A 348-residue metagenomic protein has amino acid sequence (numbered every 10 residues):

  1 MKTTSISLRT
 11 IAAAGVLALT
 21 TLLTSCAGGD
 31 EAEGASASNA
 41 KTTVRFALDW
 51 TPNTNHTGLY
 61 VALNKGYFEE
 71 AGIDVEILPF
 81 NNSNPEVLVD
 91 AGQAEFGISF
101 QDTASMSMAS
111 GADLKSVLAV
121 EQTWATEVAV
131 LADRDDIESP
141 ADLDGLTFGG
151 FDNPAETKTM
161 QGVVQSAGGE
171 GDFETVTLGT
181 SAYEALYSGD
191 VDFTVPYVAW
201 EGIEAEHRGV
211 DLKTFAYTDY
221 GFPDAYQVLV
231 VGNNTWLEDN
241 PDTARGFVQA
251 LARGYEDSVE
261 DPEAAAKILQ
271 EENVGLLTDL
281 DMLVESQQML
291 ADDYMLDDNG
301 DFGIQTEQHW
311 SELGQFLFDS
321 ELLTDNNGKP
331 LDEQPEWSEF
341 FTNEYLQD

Functional and structural regions predicted by a protein language model:
M1-A13: Bacterial N-terminal signal peptides that target proteins for export
T21-S25: C-terminal motif of bacterial Sec signal peptides marking the signal peptidase cleavage site
A27-D30: Bacterial signal peptide processing site
E33-L178, Y183-S188, D192-P196: Short, glycine-/small- and polar/acidic-enriched structural segments that line small-molecule recognition paths
T57, Q122-V128, Y226-V230, N234-T235 (+1 more regions): Small-molecule pocket liners
D102-T103, S181-L276: Pocket-lining segment of extracytoplasmic ligand-binding domains
D239-S320: Secondary-structure end/capping motifs
W310-D348: Conserved C-terminal helix/tail region of periplasmic/extracytoplasmic solute-binding proteins
